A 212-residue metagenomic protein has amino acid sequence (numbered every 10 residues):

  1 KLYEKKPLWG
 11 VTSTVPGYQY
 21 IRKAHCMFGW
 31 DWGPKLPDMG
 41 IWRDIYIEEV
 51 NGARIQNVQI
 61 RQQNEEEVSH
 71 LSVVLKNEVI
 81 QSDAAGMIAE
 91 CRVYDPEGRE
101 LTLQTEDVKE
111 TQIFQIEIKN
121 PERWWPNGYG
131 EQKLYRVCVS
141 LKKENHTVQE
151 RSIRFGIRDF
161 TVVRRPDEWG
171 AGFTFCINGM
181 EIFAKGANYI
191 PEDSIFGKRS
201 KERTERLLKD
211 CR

Functional and structural regions predicted by a protein language model:
K1-R212: Secreted/periplasmic carbohydrate-active enzymes, especially glycoside hydrolases
